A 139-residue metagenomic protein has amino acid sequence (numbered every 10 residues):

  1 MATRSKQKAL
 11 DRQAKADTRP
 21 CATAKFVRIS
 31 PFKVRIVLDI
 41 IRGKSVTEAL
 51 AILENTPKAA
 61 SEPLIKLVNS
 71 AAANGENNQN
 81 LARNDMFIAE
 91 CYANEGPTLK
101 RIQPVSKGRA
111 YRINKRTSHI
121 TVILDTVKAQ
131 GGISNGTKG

Functional and structural regions predicted by a protein language model:
M1-I29, R35-I40, K44-G139: Structured, basic alpha/beta domains of bacterial-type, RNA-associated proteins
